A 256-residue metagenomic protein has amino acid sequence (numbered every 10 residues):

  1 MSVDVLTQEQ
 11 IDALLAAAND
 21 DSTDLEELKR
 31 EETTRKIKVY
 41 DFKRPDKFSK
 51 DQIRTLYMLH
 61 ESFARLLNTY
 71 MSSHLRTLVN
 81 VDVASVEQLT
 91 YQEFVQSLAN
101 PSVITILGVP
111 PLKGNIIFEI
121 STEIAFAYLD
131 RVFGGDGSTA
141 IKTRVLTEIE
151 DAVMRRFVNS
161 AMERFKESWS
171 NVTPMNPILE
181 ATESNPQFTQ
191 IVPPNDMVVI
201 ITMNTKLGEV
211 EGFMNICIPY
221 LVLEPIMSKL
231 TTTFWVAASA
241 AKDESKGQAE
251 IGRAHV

Functional and structural regions predicted by a protein language model:
M1-R253: N-terminal auxiliary interaction/assembly segments of multi-subunit proteins
